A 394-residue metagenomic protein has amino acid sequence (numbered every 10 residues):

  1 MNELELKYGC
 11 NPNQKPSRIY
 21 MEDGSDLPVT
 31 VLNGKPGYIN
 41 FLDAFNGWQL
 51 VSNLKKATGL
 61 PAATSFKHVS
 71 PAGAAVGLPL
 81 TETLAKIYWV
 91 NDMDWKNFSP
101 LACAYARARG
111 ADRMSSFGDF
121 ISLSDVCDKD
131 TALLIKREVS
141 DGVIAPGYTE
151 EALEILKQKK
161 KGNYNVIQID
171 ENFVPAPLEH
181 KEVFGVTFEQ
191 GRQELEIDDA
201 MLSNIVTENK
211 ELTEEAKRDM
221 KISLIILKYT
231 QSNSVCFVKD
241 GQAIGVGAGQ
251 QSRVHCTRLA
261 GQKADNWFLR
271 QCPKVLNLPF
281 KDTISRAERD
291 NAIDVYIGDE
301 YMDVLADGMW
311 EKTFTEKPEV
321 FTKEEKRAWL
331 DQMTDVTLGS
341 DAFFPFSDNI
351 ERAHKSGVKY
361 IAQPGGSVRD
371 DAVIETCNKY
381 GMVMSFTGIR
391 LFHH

Functional and structural regions predicted by a protein language model:
M1-M201, A216-S234: Active-site loops and adjacent core secondary-structure elements that bind or stabilize anionic groups
D23-K35, A111-F117, Q193-K210, A287-M309 (+2 more regions): Gly-rich Lys/Arg/Thr-decorated short loops/hinges at beta-loop-alpha junctions or inter-strand turns that position
N53, Y229, N266-R270, K355 (+1 more regions): Conserved helix-loop functional segments at active or binding sites
A57-S65, V166-I169, S232-K239, L269-F280 (+1 more regions): Flexible, glycine/charged-enriched surface loops at secondary-structure junctions
S70, C127, K239-Q242, Q250 (+2 more regions): Active-site-proximal loop/turn and secondary-structure-junction residues that shape catalytic pockets, frequently
A72-R113, I244-F343: Glycine- and Gly-Pro-enriched alpha-helical subdomains that act as flexible, kink-prone "lid/hinge" or packing modules
D119, L123-S124, R137-I167, N172-V174 (+5 more regions): C-terminal binding/interaction regions
P177-L212, R270-D282, R286-N291: Substrate-contacting helices/loops that form the catalytic groove of nucleic-acid and nucleotide-polymer processing
